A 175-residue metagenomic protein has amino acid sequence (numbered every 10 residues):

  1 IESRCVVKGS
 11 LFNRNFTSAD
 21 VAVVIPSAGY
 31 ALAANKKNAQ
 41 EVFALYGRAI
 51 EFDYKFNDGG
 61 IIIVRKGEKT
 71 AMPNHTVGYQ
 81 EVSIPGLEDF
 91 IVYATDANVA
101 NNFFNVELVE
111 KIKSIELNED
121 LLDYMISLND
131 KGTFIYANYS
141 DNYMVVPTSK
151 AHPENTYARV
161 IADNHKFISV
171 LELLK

Functional and structural regions predicted by a protein language model:
I1-K175: Charged, low-complexity intrinsically disordered regions
